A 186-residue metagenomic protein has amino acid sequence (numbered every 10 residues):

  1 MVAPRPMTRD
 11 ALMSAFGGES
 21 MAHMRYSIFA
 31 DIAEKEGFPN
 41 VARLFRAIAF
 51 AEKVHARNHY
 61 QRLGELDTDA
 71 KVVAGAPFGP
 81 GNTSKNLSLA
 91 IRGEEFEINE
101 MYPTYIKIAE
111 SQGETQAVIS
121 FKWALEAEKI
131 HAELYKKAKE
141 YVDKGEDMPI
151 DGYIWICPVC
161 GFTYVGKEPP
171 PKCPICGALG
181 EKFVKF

Functional and structural regions predicted by a protein language model:
M1-F186: Non-heme di-metal
